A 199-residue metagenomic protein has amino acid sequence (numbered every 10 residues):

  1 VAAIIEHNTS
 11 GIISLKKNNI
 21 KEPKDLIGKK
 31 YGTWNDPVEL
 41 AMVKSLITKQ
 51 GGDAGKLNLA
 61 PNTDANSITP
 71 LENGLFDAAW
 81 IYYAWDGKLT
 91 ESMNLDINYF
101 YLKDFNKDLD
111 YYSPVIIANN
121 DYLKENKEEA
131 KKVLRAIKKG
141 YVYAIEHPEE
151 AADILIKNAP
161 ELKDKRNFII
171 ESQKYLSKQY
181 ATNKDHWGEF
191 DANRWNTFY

Functional and structural regions predicted by a protein language model:
V1, L75, L89-D104, K163-R166: Ligand-binding "clamshell"
V1-A84, Y99-L102, D110: Short, glycine-/small- and polar/acidic-enriched structural segments that line small-molecule recognition paths
T9, P23, L40-I47, I68 (+8 more regions): Extracytoplasmic/secreted envelope proteins and their assembly/folding machinery, especially bacterial periplasmic
S10-I20, Y111-E129, N183: A bilobed periplasmic-binding-protein/Venus flytrap-type ligand-binding module shared by bacterial periplasmic
K16, K30, N35, I47-G51 (+6 more regions): Sec/Tat-exported extracytoplasmic proteins
W80, L109-N120, L134-K138: Active-site-proximal catalytic alpha-helix in oxidoreductases
A84-D86, F105-K107, N158-P160: Glycine-rich beta-alpha junction loops
K124-Y199: Secondary-structure end/capping motifs
